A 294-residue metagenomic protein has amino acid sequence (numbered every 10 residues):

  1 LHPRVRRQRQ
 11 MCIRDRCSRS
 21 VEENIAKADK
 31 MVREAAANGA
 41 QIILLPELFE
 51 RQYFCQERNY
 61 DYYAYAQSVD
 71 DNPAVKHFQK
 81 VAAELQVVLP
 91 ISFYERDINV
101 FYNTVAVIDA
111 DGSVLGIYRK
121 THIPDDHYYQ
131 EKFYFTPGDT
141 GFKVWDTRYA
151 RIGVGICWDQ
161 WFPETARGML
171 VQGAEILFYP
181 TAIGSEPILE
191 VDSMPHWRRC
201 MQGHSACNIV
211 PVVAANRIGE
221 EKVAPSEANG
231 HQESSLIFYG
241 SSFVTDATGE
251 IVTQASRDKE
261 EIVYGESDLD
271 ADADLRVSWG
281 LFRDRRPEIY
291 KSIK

Functional and structural regions predicted by a protein language model:
L1, Y102-T104, Y239-S241: Short loop/turn microsegments at loop-to-beta-strand junctions
L1-R9, I13: Single conserved hydrophobic/aromatic residue that forms the stacking wall/gate of nucleotide- or nucleobase-binding
Q10, V107-L115, T245-V252: Short, glycine-anchored, charge-dense loop/turn motifs used at functional sites
V21, K30-I117, I183-V210, E220: Cys-nucleophile CN-hydrolase/nitrilase-fold catalytic domain and related Cys-dependent amidase chemistry that acts on
Q67-D70, K80, R96-G203, V277-L281: Active-site catalytic loop in hydrolytic enzyme cores
D70-P90, R151, C157-I262: CN hydrolase (nitrilase-like) catalytic-core segments centered on the catalytic cysteine and neighboring Lys/Glu
I91-F93, T104-V107, K143, S242-V244 (+1 more regions): Short beta-strand scaffold segments in enzyme catalytic cores
D272-K294: A conserved C-terminal secondary-structure "cap"
